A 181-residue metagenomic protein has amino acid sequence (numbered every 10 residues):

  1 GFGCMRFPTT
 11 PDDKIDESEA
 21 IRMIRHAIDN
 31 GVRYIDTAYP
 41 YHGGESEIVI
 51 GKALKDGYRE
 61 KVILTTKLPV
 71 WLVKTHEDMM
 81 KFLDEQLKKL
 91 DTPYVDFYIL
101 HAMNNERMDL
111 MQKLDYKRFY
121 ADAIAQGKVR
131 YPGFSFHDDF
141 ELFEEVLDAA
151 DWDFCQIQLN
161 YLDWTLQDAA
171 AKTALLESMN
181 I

Functional and structural regions predicted by a protein language model:
G1, R33-Y34, K61-K67, Y94-I99 (+3 more regions): Structural preference for beta-strand elements that scaffold enzyme active sites
G1-V62, P93, F119: N-terminal binding-site loop/beta-alpha segment at the start of enzyme catalytic domains that lines or forms
M5-S18, K67-E77, M108-D109: Active-site mouth loops of central-metabolism enzymes
D13-A27, K74-D91, H137-L147: Short, acidic/polar
D29, G51-K61, D84-P93, I124 (+2 more regions): Acidic (Asp/Glu)-rich catalytic clusters
Y41, G57-E77, H101-A102: Structural motif corresponding to the early beta-alpha repeats
L87-M108: Active-site groove signature of glycoside hydrolases
M103-I181: Beta/alpha (TIM)-barrel catalytic core signal, keyed to glycine-rich beta->alpha loops juxtaposed to Asp/Glu that bind
